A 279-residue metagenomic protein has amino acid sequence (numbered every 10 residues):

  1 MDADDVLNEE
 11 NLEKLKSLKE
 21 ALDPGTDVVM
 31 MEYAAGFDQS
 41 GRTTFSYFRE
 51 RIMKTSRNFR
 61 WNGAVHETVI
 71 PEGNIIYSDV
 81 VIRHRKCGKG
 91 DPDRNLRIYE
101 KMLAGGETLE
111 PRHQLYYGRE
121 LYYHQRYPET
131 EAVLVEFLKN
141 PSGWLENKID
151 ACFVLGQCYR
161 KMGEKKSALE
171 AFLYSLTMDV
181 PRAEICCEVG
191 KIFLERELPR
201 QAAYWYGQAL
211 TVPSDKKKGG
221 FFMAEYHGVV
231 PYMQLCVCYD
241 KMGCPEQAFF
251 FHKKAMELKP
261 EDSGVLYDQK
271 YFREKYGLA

Functional and structural regions predicted by a protein language model:
N8-A132, E136: Catalytic-site signature of metal-activated, phosphate-bearing donor transferases, centered on the GT-A/GT-A-like
P92, Y127-P128, K165, P199 (+1 more regions): TPR-repeat structural position
E107-T108, S142, E146, V180 (+2 more regions): Short coil turns that delineate tetratricopeptide repeat
